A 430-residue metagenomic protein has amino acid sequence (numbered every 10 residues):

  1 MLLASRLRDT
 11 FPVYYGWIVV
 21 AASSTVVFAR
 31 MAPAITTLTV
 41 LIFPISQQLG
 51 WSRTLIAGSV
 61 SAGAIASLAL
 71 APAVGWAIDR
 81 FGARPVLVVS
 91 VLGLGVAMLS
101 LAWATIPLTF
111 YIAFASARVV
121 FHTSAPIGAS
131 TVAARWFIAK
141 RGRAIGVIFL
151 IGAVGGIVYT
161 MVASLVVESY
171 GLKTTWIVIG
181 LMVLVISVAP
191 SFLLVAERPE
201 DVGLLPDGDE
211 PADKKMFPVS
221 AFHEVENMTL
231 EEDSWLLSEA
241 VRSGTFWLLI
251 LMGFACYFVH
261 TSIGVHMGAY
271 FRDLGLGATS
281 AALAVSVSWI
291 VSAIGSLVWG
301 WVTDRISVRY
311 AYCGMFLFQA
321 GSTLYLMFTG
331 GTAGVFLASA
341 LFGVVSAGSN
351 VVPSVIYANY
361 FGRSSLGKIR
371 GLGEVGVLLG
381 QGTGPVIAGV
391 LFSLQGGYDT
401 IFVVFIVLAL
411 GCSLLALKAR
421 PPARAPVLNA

Functional and structural regions predicted by a protein language model:
Y15-P44, L49-R53, V74, T160 (+1 more regions): Extracytoplasmic
F28, A97, L108-S124, G334-G348: Hydrophobic core of transmembrane alpha-helices in multi-pass small-molecule transporters, especially MFS/SLC-type
A34-I42, S238-S296: Extracytoplasmic gate region of multi-pass secondary transporters
A69-P107: Conserved MFS/SLC helix-loop-helix module at the cytosolic interface between two early adjacent transmembrane helices
T123-F137, G348-F361: Intracellular juxtamembrane helix-capping segments at the cytosolic ends of symmetry-related transmembrane helices
I151-D201: Helix-loop-helix hairpin linking two adjacent transmembrane segments in secondary transporters
G156, R363-Q395: A late C-terminal transmembrane helix in Major Facilitator Superfamily
S280, S286-I356: C-terminal transmembrane helical hairpin of 12-TM major facilitator-type secondary transporters
